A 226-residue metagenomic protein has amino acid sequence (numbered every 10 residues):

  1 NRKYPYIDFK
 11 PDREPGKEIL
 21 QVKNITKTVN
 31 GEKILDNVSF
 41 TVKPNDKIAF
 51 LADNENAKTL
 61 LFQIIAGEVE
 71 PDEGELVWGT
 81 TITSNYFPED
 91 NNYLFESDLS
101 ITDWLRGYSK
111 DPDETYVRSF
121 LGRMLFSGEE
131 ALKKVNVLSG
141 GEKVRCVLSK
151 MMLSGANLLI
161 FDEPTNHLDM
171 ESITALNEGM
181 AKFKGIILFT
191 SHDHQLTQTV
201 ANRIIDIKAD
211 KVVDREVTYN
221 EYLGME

Functional and structural regions predicted by a protein language model:
N1-R13: Short, flexible cytosolic linker that couples an ABC transmembrane/permease module to its adjacent nucleotide-binding
D12-E226: ABC ATP-binding cassette signature C-motif
